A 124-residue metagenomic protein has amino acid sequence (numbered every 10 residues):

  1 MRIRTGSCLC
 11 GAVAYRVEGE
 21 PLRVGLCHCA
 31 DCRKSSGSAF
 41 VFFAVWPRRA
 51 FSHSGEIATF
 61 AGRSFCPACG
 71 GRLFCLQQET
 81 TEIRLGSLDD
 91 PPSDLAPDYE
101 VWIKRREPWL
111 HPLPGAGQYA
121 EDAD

Functional and structural regions predicted by a protein language model:
M1-D124: A short Gly-Trp-Pro
